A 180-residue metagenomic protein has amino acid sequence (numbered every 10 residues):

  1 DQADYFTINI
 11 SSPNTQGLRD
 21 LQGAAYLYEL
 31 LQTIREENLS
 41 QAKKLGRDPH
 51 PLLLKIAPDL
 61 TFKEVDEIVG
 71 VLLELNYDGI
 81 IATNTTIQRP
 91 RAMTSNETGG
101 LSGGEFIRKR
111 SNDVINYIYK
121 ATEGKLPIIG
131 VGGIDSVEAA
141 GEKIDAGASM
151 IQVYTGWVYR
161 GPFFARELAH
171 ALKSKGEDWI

Functional and structural regions predicted by a protein language model:
D1-L75: Active-site entrance/lid segments in N-terminal catalytic domains of soluble metabolic enzymes
F6-N9, L52-I56, I80-A82, P127-G132 (+1 more regions): Hydrophobic faces of well-ordered beta-strands that scaffold small-molecule active sites in alpha/beta enzyme cores
I10, G79-I87, A140-E167: Glycine-rich phosphate-binding active-site loops on the catalytic face of alpha/beta enzymes
S12-N14, P58-L60, T86-I87, I134-S136 (+1 more regions): Active-site-proximal loop/turn and secondary-structure-junction residues that shape catalytic pockets, frequently
P13-Q22, Y26, G70-G124, R160 (+1 more regions): Glycine/Thr-rich beta-alpha phosphate-binding loop at enzyme active sites
R19, A57, G103-I107, I129-G133 (+1 more regions): Glycine- and other small-residue-rich loops at beta-strand/loop junctions that grip anionic moieties
G23-D48, L52, T98-L126, L168-I180: Alpha-helix-loop-beta-strand connector modules within alpha/beta enzyme cores
L60-E74, Y119-G124, I134-I151: Catalytic cores of alpha/beta
